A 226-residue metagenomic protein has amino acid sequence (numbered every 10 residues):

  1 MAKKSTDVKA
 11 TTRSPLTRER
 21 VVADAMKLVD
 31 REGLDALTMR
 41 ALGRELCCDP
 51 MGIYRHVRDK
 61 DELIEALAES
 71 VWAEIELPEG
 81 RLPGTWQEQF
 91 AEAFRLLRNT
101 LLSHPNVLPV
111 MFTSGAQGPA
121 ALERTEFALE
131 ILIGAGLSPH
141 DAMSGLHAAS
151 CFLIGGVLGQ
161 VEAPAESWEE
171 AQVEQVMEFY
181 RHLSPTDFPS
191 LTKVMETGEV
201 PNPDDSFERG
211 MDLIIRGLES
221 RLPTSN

Functional and structural regions predicted by a protein language model:
M1-A41, E45-C48, R58-E65: Basic, helix-initiating cap at the start of DNA-binding domains
M1-L16, P83, T186-T197, N226: N-terminal intrinsically disordered/low-complexity leader segments
R20-K27, R31-E32, E62-P78, E88-L96 (+1 more regions): Alpha-helical structural segments
H56-V57, G145: Residues in the recognition helix of alpha-helical DNA-binding motifs
L77-E123, P139-A142, L146-A149: Hydrophobic alpha-helical connector segments
R124-V176, E199, L218-S225: Hydrophobic alpha-helical bundle segments that form small-molecule/ligand-binding pockets
A171-N226: A structured, mid-to-C-terminal "fold-capping" secondary-structure block
